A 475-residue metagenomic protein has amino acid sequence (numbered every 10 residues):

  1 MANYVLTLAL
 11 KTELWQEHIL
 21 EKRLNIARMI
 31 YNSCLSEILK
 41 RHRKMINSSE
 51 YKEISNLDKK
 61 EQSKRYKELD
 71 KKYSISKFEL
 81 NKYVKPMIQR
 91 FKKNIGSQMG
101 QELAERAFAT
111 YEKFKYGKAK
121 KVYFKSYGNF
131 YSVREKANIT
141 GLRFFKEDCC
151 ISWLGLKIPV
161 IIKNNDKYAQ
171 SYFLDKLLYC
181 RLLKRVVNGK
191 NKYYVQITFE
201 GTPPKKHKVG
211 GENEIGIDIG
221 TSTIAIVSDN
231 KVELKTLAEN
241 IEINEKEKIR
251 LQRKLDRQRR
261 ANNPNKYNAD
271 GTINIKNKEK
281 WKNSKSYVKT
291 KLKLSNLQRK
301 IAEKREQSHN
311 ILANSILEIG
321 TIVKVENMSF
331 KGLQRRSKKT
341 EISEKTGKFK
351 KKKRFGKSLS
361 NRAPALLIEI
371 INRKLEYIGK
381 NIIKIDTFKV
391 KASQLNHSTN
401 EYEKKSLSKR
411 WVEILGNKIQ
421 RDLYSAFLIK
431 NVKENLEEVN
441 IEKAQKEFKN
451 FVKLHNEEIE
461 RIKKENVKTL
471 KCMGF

Functional and structural regions predicted by a protein language model:
M1-Q101, G474: Gly/serine-rich nucleotide phosphate-binding loop at the start of the catalytic core of nucleotide/ADP-ribose-handling
Y4, N191-F475: Positively charged, helix-rich recognition surfaces that bind polyanionic ligands
V5-A9, Y179, E214: Well-ordered beta-strand positions in beta-sheet-rich domains
L6-L10, I158-N164, K235-L237: Generic detection of short hydrophobic beta-strand segments and adjacent strand-loop junctions
T7-A9, R106, Y194-Q196: Beta-strand secondary-structure signal
Y31-H42, Y111-K118, T223, R259 (+1 more regions): A generic secondary-structure signal for well-formed alpha-helical elements
C34, E102-F114, L423-K433: Stable alpha-helical structural segments in soluble proteins, enriched in small hydrophobic residues
Q62-N188, G356-N361, E369: Acidic carboxylate diad motif detector
